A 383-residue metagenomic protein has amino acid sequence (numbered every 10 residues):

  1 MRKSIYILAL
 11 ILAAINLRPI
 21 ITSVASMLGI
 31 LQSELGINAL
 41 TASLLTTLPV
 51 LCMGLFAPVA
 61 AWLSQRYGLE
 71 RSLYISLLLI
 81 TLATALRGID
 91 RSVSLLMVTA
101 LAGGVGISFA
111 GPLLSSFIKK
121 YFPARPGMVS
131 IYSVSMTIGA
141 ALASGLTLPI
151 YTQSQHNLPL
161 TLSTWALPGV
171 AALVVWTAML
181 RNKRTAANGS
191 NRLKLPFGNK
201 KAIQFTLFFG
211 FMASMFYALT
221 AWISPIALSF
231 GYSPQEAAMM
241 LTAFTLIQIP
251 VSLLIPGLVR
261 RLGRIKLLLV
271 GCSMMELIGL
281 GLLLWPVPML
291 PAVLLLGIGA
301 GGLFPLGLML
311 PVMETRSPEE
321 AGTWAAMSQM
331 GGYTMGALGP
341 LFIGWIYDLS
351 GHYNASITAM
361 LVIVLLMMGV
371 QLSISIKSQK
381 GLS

Functional and structural regions predicted by a protein language model:
V24-A25, K200-T242, I249-S252: Extracytoplasmic gate region of multi-pass secondary transporters
G36, G68, L86-S94, G106 (+4 more regions): Helix-breaking motifs and short loop linkers at transmembrane-helix boundaries and internal kinks in secondary membrane
L55-S94: Conserved MFS/SLC helix-loop-helix module at the cytosolic interface between two early adjacent transmembrane helices
F56-G68, V251-R264: Helix-to-loop junctions at the C-terminal end of transmembrane segments in multipass secondary transporters
R71-A85, K266-G281: Structural signature of the two symmetry-related core transmembrane helices
T99-V134: Cytoplasmic helix-loop-helix junction between adjacent transmembrane helices in 12-TM secondary transporters
A124-R125, S130-L180: Helix-loop-helix hairpin linking two adjacent transmembrane segments in secondary transporters
T315-N354, M360, Q371: A late C-terminal transmembrane helix in Major Facilitator Superfamily
